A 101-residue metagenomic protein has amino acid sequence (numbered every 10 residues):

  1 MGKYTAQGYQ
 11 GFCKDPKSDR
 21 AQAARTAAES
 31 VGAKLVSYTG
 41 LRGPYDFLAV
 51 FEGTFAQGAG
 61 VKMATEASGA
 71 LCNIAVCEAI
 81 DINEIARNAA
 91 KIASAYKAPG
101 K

Functional and structural regions predicted by a protein language model:
M1-S30, K34, G43-Y45, A59 (+1 more regions): Short S/T/G/P-rich N-terminal loop/turn motif that feeds into the first structured element of a domain
G32-Y38, N73-A75: A short linear hydrophobic-aromatic micro-motif
D46-F51: Short cationic amphipathic helices and targeting signals
E52-I80: An amphipathic, aromatic/His-enriched active-site/gating alpha helix that lines ligand/cofactor pockets
